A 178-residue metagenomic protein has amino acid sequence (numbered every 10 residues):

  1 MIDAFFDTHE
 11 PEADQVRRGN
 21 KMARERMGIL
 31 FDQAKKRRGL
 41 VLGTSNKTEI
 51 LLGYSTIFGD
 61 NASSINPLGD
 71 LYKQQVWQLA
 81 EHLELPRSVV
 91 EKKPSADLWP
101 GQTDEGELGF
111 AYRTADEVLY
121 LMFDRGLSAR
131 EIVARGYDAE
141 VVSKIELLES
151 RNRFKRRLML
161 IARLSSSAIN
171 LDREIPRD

Functional and structural regions predicted by a protein language model:
M1-D178: ATP/NTP-dependent adenylation/nucleotidyl-transfer catalytic domains that generate, transfer, or process NMP-activated
